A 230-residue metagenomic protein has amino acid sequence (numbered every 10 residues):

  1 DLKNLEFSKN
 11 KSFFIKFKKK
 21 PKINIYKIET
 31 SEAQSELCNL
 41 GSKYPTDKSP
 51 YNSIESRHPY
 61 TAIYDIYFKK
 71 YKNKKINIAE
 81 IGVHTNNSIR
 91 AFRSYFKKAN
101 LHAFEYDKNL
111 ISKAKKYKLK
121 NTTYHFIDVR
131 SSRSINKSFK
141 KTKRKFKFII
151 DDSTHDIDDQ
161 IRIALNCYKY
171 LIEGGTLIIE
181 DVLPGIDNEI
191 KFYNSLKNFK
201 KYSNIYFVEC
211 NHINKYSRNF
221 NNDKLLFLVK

Functional and structural regions predicted by a protein language model:
D1-F148, T154-I179, L183-K230: A short alpha-helical cap/connector motif
